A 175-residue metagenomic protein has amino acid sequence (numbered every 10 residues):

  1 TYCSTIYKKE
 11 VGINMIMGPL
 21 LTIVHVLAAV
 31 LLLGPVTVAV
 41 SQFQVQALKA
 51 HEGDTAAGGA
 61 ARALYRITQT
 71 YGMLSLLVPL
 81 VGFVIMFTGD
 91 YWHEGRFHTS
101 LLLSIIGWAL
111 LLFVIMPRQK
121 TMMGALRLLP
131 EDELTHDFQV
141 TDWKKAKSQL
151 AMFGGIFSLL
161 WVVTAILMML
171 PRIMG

Functional and structural regions predicted by a protein language model:
Y2-G175: Polytopic transmembrane helical bundles with strong interfacial aromatic enrichment
